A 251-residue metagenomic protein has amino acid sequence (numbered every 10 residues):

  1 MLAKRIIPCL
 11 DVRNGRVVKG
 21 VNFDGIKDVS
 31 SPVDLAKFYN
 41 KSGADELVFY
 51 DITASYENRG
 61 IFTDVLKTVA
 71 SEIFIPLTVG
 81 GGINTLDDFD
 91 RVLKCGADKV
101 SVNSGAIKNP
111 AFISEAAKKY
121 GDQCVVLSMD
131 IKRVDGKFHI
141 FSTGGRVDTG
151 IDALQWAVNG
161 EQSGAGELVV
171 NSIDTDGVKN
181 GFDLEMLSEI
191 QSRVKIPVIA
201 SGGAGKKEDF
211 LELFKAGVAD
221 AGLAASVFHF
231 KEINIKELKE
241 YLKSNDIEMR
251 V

Functional and structural regions predicted by a protein language model:
R5-C9, E46, F74-T78, K99-S101 (+5 more regions): Structural preference for beta-strand elements that scaffold enzyme active sites
D11, Y39, L47, V79 (+6 more regions): Conserved, mostly hydrophobic/aromatic
V12-N14, V18-K19, A97-V170, D174-T175: Conserved anion-binding
E46-D64, S104, V169-N180: Glycine-rich, proline-tolerant flexible connector loops at the mouths of alpha/beta enzymes
T53, I61-Y120: Glycine/small-residue-rich loop that forms an oxyanion/phosphate-binding "nest" at active or ligand-binding sites
G60-K67, P110, T149-L154, N180-S188: Charged helix-capping and loop-helix junction motifs
I73, L77-G96, E185-A221: Catalytic cores of alpha/beta
R91-F112, S172-G177, G203-K206, A216-K236: Glycine-rich phosphate-binding active-site loops on the catalytic face of alpha/beta enzymes
